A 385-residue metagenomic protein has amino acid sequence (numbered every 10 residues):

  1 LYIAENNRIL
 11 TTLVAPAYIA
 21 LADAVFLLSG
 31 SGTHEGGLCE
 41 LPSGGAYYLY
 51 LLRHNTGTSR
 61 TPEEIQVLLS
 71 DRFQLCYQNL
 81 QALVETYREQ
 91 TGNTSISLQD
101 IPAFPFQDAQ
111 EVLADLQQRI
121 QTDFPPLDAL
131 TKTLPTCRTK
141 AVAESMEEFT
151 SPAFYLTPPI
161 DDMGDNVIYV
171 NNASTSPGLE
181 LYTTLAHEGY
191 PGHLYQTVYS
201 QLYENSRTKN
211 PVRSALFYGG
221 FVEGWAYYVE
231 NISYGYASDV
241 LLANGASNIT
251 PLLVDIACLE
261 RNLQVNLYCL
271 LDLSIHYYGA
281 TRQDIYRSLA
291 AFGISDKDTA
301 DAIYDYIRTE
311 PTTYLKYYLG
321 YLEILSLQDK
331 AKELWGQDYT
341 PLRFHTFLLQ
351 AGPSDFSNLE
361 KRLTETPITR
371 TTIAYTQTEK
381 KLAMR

Functional and structural regions predicted by a protein language model:
L1-R385: N-terminal maturation segment of proteins
